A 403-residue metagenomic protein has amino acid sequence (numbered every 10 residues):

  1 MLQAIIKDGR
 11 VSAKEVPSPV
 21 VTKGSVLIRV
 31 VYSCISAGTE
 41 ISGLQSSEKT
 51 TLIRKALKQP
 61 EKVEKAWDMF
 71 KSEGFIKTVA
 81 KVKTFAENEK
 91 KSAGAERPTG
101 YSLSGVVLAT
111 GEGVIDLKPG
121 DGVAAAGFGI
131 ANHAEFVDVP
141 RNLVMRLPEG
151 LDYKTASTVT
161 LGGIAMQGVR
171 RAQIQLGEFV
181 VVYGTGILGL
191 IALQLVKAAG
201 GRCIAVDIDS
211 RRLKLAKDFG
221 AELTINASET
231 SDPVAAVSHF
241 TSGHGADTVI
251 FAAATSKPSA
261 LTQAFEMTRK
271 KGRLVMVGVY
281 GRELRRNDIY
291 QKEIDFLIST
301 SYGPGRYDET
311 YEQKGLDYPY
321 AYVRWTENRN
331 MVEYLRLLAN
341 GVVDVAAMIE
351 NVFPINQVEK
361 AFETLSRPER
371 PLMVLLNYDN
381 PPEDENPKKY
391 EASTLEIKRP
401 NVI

Functional and structural regions predicted by a protein language model:
M1-K91, A95-P98, N340, N377-E396: Short N-terminal strand-loop motif that marks the start of NAD(P)H/FAD-dependent oxidoreductase cofactor-binding domains
Q3, V16, G24-I35, S104-A125 (+3 more regions): A structural motif
A4-I6, H239, G243, T248 (+4 more regions): C-terminal capping/lid region of NAD(P)-dependent oxidoreductase domains
T78-A95, S102-F128: A glycine-/small-residue-rich N-terminal strand-loop-strand element that serves as the cofactor-binding glycine loop
K118, E149-K154, Q173-F179, H244 (+1 more regions): Short helix-loop-beta connector
G122, G129, D152-T230, A235: Mid-domain Rossmann-like dinucleotide-binding core that forms the NAD(H)/NADP(H) cofactor-binding site
A172-I174, K214, F219-S299: Glycine-rich cofactor phosphate-binding loops and adjacent beta1-alpha1 units of small-molecule cofactor enzyme domains
L284-M348: C-terminal substrate-binding/catalytic core of Rossmann-like NAD(P)-dependent dehydrogenases/reductases
